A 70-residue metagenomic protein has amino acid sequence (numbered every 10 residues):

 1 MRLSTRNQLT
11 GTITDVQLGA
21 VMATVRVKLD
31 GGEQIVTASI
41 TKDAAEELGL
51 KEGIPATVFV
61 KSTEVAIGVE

Functional and structural regions predicted by a protein language model:
M1-E70: Non-catalytic connector elements of ABC transporters
